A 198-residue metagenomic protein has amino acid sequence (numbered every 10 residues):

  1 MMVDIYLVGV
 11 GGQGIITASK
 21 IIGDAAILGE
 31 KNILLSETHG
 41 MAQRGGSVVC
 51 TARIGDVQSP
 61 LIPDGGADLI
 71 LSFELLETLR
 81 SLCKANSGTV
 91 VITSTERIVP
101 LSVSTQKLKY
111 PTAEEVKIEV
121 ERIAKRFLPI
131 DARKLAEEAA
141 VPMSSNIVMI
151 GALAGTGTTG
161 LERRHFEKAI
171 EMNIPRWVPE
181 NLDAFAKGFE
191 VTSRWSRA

Functional and structural regions predicted by a protein language model:
M1-A198: Active-site cofactor/cluster-binding pocket
